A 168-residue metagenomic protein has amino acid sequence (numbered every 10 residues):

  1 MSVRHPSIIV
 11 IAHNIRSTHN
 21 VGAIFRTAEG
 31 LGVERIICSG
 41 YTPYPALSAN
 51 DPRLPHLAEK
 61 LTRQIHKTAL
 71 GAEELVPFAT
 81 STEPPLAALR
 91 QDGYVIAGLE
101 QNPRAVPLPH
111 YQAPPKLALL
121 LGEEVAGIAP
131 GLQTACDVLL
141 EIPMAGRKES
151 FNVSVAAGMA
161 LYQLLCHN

Functional and structural regions predicted by a protein language model:
M1-Q101, L165: RNA substrate-binding interface of SAM-dependent RNA methyltransferases
H13, S39-G40, E100, E123 (+1 more regions): Short beta->alpha connector loops at strand-helix junctions that form conserved, small/polar/Pro-enriched
A23-I24, N50, P109-Y111, G131-T134: Short amphipathic alpha-helical segments
L61-H66, A126-L132: Short, glycine/polar-rich helix-capping loops at beta-to-alpha or helix-loop-helix junctions that flank or form
P84-P85, P107-P109, I128: Short acidic active-site motifs
K116-L117: A contiguous loop/helix-start segment that scaffolds small-molecule binding in enzyme catalytic cores
P130-N168: Structured adenosyl-cofactor binding patch, chiefly the S-adenosyl-L-methionine
